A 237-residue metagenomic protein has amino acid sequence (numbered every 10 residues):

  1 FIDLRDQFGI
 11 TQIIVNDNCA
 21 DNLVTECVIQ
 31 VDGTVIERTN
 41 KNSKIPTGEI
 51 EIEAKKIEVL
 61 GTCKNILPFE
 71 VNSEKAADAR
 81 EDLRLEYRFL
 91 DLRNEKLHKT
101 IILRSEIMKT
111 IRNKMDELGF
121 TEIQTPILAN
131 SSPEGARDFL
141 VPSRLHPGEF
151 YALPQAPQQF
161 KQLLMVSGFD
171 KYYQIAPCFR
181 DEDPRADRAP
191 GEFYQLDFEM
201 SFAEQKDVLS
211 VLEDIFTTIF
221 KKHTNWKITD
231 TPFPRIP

Functional and structural regions predicted by a protein language model:
F1-P237: Class II aminoacyl-tRNA synthetase catalytic cores and aaRS-like
